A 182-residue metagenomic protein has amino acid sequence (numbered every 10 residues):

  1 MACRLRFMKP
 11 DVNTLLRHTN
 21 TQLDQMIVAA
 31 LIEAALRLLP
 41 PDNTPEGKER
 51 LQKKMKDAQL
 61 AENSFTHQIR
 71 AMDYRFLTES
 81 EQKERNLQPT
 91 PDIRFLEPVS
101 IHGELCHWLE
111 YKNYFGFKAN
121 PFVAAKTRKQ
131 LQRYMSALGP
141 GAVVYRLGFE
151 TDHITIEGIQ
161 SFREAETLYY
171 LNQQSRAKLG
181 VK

Functional and structural regions predicted by a protein language model:
M1-D42: Nuclease-adjacent, charged terminal/linker segments that flank catalytic cores
L38-Q82: Acidic-basic catalytic patches of nuclease active cores, encompassing PD-(D/E)XK and other metal-cofactor nuclease
I69, P91-K118: Conserved catalytic cores of phosphodiester-cleaving nucleases, focusing on short active-site segments
R70-E79, F95-P98, K112, P140-V143: Secondary-structure-rich domain cores
Q82-K83, G148: Conserved beta-strand edge residues that scaffold enzyme active sites
K83-D92: Beta-rich nucleic-acid/ligand-interaction surfaces
C106-I156: Catalytic cores of nucleic-acid endonucleases
L147-K182: Domain-level recognition of nuclease-like catalytic cores that cleave nucleotide substrates
